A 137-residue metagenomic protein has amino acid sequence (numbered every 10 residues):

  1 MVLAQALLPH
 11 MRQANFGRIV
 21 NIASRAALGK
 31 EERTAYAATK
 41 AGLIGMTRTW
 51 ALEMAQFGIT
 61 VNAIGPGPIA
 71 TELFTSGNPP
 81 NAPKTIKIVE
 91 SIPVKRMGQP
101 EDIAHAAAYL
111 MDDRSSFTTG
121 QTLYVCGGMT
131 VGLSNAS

Functional and structural regions predicted by a protein language model:
M1-A14, A51-L52, Q56, A108 (+1 more regions): Amphipathic alpha-helical dimer-interface segment in Rossmann-like NAD(P)H-dependent oxidoreductases
A4, T39, T47: Active-site helix of classical SDR
R25, K30-A37, T49, A136: Active-site loop-to-helix junction immediately N-terminal to the catalytic Tyr of the SDR YXXXK motif in Rossmann-fold
L28, G65-S76, V131: Short, flexible catalytic-loop segment of classical short-chain dehydrogenase/reductase
A55, T60, T118-G120: Short, small/polar-rich loop/turn modules that mediate ligand/substrate recognition or access, typified
T60-A70, M111, Y124-C126: Conserved SDR Rossmann-fold cofactor-binding beta-strand/turn motif
I92-I103, R114: A conserved structural motif in NAD(P)-dependent oxidoreductases
A108, T119-S137: Short C-terminal tail/terminal secondary-structure segment of NAD(P)H-dependent dehydrogenase/reductase domains
